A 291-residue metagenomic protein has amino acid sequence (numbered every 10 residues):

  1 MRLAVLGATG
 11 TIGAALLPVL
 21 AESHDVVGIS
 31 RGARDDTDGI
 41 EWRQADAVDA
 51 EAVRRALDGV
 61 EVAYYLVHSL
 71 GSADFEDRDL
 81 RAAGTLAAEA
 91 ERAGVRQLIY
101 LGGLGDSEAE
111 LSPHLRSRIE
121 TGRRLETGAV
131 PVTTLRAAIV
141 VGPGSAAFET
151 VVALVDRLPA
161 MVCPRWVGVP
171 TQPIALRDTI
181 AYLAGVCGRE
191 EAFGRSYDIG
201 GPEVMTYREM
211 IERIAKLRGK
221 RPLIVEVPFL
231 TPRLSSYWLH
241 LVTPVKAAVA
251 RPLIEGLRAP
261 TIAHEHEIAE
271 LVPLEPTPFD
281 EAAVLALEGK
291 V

Functional and structural regions predicted by a protein language model:
M1-S23: N-terminal Rossmann NAD(P)H-binding glycine-rich loop of SDR-like oxidoreductase domains
L6, I29, L66, L98-G103 (+1 more regions): SDR active-site strand-loop-helix element
L16, E22, E108-K220: Oxidoreductase cofactor-interface core, primarily capturing Rossmann-like NAD(P)-dependent enzymes
D25-R31: Conserved glycine-rich Rossmann-like NAD(P)H-binding loop of the short-chain dehydrogenase/reductase
R34-A93, G103-E110: NAD(P)H-binding glycine-rich loop region in Rossmannoid oxidoreductase-like domains and their noncatalytic homologs
D49, A82, Q97, T121 (+1 more regions): Conserved cofactor-binding/catalytic machinery of classical short-chain dehydrogenase/reductase
R92-Q97, V130: A short helix->loop->beta-strand "cap" motif at the edges of active sites that frequently abuts
Y182-P252, P260-V291: Mid/C-terminal beta-alpha module of Rossmann-like enzyme folds, strongest in SDR-family dehydrogenases/epimerases
